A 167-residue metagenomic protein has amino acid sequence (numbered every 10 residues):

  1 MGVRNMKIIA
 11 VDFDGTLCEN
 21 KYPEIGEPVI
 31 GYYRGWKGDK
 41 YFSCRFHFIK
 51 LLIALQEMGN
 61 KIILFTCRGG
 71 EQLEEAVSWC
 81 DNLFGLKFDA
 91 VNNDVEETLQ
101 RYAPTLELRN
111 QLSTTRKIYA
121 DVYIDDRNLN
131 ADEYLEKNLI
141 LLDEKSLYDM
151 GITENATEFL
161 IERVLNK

Functional and structural regions predicted by a protein language model:
M1-M6, R163-K167: Short intrinsically disordered terminal tails
V3-E97: Alpha-helical substrate-recognition element adjacent to the catalytic core
K61, Q72-K167: C-terminal cap/substrate-recognition subdomain and adjoining C-terminal extension of metal-dependent phosphatase-like
